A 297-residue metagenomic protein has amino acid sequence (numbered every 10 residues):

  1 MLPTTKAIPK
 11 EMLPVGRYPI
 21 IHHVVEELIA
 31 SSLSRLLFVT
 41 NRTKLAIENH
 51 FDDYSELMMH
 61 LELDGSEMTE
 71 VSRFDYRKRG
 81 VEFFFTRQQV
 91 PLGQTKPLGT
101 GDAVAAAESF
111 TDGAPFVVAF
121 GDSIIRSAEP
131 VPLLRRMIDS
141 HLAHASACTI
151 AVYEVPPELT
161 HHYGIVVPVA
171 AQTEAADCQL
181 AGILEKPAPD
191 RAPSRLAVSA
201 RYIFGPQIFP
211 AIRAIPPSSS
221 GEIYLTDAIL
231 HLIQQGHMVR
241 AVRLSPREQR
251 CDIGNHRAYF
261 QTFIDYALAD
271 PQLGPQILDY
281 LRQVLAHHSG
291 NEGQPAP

Functional and structural regions predicted by a protein language model:
M1-P3, A46: Short N-terminal binding/cap micro-motifs at the start of the first secondary-structure element
K6-K10: Short alpha-helical oligomerization interface
P14, Y18-F120, I125-E129, D139 (+1 more regions): Conserved N-terminal catalytic core of the sugar/cofactor nucleotidyltransferase
V25-S34, T43, D52, A175 (+1 more regions): Terminal amphipathic alpha-helical/low-complexity segments used for targeting or macromolecular assembly
F38, V118, C148-A151, A241: Structural beta-sheet core signal
V90-L98, P157-E158, P189-R191, E248-C251: A short acidic, often aromatic-flanked loop/helix-cap motif at beta-alpha or helix-coil junctions that lines enzyme
I124-A211, I215, S219: Conserved core of the sugar-phosphate nucleotidyltransferase
